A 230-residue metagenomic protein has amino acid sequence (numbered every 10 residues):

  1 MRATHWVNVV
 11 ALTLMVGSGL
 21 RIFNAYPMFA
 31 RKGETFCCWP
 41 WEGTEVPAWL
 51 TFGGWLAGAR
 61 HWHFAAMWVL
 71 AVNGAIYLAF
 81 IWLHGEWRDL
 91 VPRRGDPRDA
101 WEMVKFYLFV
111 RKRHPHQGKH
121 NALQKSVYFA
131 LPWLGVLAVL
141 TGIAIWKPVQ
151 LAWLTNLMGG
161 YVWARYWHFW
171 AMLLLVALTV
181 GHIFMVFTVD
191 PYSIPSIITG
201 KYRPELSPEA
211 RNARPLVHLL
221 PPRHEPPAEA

Functional and structural regions predicted by a protein language model:
M1-A230: Membrane-embedded alpha-helical bundles that constitute the cytochrome b-like, heme-associated redox core of multi-pass
